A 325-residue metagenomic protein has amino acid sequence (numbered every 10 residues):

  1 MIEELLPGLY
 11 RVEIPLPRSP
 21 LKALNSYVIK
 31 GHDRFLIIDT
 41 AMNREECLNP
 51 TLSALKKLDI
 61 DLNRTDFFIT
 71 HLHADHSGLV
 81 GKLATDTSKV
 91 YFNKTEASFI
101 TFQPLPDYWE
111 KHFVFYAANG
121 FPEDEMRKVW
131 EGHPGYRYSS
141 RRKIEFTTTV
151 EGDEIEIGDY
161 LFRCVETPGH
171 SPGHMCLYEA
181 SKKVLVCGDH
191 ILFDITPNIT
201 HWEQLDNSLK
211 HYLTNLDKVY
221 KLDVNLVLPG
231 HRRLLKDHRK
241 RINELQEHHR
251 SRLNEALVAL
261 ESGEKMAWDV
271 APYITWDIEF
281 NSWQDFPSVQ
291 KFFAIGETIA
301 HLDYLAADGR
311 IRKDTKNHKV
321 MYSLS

Functional and structural regions predicted by a protein language model:
I2-L58, C176-G188, F193: Conserved beta-strand hairpin/beta-sheet module of binuclear metal-dependent hydrolase folds, prominently
P7-I14, G132-Y138, G158-Y160: Short Pro/Gly-enriched beta-strand edge/turn motifs at strand-loop
G8, H231, A256, L305: Residue-level signal for inorganic ion chemistry
S19-L21, T147-T149, P168-S171: A short catalytic or substrate-binding loop motif that flags glycine-/basic-rich loops and adjacent residues that bind
F35, M42-R44, P134-S139, L161-N254: Metallo-beta-lactamase
N43-C47, S53-I155: Active-site HxH/HxHxD metal-binding segment of metal-dependent hydrolases
P50, L58, L72, H76 (+1 more regions): Active-site/pore-lining binding-face segments in mid-to-C-terminal subdomains
V258-S325: C-terminal regulatory/interaction regions
